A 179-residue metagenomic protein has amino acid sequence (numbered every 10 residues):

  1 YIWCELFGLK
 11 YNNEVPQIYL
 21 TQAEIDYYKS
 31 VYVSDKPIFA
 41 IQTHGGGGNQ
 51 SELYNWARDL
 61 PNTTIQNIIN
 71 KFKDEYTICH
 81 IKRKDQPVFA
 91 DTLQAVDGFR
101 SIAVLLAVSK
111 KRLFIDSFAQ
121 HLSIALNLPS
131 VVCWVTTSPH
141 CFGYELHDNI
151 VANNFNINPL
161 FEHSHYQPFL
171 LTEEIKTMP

Functional and structural regions predicted by a protein language model:
Y1-P179: Catalytic machinery of carbohydrate-active enzymes, primarily nucleotide-sugar-dependent glycosyltransferases
